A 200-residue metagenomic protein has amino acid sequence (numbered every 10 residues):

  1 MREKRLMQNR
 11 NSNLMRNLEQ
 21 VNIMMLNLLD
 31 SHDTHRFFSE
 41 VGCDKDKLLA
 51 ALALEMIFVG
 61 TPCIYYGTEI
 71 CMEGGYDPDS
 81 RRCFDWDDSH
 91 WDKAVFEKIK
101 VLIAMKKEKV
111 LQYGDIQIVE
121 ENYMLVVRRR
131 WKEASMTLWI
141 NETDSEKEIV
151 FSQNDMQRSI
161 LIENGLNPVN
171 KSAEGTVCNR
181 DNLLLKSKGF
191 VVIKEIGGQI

Functional and structural regions predicted by a protein language model:
M1-D77, R130-W131, E142: Conserved alpha/beta catalytic core and glycan-binding cleft of carbohydrate-active enzymes
C43-D46, V59, I64, T68-I200: Carbohydrate-interacting/catalytic domains
